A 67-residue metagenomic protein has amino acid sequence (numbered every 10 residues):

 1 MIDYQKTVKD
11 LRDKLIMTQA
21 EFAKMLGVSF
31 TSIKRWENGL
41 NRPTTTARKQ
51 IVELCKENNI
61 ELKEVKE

Functional and structural regions predicted by a protein language model:
M1, K63-E67: Short intrinsically disordered terminal tails
M1-K14, V52: A short, Lys/Arg-rich alpha-helix, primarily the initiator
D13, K24, K56: Short polybasic/polar patches that bind polyanions
I16-K34: Short alpha-helical DNA-recognition segment
T46-E64: DNA major-groove recognition helix of helix-turn-helix/homeodomain DNA-binding modules
